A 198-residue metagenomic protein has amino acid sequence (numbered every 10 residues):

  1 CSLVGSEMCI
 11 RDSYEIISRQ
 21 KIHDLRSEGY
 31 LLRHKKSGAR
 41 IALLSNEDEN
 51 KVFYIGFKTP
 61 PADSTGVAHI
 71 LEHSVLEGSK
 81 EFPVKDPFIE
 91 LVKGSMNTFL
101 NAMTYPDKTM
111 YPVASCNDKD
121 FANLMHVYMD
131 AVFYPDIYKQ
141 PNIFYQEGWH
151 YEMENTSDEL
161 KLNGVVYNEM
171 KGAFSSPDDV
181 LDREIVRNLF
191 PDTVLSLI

Functional and structural regions predicted by a protein language model:
C1-G5, C9-I10: Single conserved hydrophobic/aromatic residue that forms the stacking wall/gate of nucleotide- or nucleobase-binding
R11-S18: A structural signal for short, hydrophobic beta-strand segments that form beta-sheets in beta-rich/all-beta domains
R19-S27, K36, N46-D48, A102-D107 (+1 more regions): Short, ordered beta-strand-loop transition motifs
Q20-S45, S176-N188: Conserved oxyanion/phosphate-binding beta-strand-loop segments in alpha/beta enzyme cores
G29, G38-R40, V52, K108 (+1 more regions): A residue-level signal for beta-strand positions that form part of recognition/binding surfaces within mature
S45-D130, P141-N142, S175-S176, S196-I198: M16/MPP (pitrilysin/insulinase) zinc-metallopeptidase core fold and M16-derived inactive scaffolds
S74, G78-K80, L124-Y138, N155-I198: Scaffold signal of the M16-like zinc-metallopeptidase fold and its non-catalytic homologs
K93, Y105-M110, Q140-G164: Short, glycine/charge-rich beta-strand/loop segments that flank catalytic centers and engage negatively charged groups
